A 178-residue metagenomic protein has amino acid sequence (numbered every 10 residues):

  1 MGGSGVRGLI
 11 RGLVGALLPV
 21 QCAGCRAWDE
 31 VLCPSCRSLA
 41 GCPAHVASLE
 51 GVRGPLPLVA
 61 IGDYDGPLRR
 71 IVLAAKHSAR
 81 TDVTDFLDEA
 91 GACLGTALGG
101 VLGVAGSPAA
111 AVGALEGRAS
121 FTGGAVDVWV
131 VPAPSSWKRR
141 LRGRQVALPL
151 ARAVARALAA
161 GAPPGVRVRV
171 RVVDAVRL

Functional and structural regions predicted by a protein language model:
M1-L178: Glycine-rich phosphate/pyrophosphate-handling loop used in enzymes and phosphotransfer proteins
